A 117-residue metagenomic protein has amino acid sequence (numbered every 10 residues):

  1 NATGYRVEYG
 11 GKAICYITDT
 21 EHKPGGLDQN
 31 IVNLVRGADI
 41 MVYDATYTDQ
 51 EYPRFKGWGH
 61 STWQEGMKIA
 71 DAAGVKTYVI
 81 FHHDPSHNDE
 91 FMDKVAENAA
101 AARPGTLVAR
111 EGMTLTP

Functional and structural regions predicted by a protein language model:
T3-V7: Short beta-strand scaffold segments in enzyme catalytic cores
G10-A13, I17, E21-E111: Cap/insert and terminal regions of metallo-dependent hydrolase folds
G112-P117: A short acidic, often aromatic-flanked loop/helix-cap motif at beta-alpha or helix-coil junctions that lines enzyme
